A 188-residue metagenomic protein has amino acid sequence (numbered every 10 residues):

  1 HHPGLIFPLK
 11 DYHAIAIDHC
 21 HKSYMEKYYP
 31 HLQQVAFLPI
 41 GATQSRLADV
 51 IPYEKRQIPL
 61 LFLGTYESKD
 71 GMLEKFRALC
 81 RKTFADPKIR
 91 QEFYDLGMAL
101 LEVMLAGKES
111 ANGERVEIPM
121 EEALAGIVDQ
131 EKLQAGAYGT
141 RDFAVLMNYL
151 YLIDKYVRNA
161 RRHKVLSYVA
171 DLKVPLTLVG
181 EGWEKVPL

Functional and structural regions predicted by a protein language model:
G4-I15, Y28-P30: A conserved, positively charged/aromatic
D18-L188: Nucleotide-sugar donor-binding catalytic core of glycosyltransferases
